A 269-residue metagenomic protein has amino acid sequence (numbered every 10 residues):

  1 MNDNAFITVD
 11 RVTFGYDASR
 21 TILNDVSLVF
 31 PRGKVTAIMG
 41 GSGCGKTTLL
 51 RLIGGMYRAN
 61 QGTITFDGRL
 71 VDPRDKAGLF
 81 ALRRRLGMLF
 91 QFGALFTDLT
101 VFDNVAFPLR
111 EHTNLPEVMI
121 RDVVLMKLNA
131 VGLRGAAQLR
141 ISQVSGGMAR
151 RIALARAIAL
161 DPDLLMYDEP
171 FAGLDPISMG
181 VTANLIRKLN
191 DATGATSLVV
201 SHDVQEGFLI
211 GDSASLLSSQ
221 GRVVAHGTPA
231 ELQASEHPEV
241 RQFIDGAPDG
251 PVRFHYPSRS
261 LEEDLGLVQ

Functional and structural regions predicted by a protein language model:
M39-G41: The feature captures the beta-strand-to-loop junction immediately N-terminal to the Walker
G54: Helix-to-loop junction immediately C-terminal to a conserved catalytic motif
R69-L70, E117-A136: Conserved ABC ATPase "signature" region
V71-G87, E117, L232-S235: ABC ATPase NBD coupling module
R140-V144, M148: Conserved ABC ATPase signature
D161: Conserved catalytic motifs of ABC-family nucleotide-binding domains
L165-D168: Catalytic Walker B motif of ABC-type/P-loop ATPase nucleotide-binding domains
